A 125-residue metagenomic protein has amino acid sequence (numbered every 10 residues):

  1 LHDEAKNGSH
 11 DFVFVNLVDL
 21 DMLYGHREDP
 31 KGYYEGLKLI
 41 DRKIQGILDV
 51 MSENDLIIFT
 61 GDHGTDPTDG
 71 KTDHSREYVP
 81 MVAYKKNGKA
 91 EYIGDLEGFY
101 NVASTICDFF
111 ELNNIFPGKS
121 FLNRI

Functional and structural regions predicted by a protein language model:
L1-I125: Feature captures the catalytic ectodomains and active-site-proximal regions of enzymes that hydrolyze or transfer
